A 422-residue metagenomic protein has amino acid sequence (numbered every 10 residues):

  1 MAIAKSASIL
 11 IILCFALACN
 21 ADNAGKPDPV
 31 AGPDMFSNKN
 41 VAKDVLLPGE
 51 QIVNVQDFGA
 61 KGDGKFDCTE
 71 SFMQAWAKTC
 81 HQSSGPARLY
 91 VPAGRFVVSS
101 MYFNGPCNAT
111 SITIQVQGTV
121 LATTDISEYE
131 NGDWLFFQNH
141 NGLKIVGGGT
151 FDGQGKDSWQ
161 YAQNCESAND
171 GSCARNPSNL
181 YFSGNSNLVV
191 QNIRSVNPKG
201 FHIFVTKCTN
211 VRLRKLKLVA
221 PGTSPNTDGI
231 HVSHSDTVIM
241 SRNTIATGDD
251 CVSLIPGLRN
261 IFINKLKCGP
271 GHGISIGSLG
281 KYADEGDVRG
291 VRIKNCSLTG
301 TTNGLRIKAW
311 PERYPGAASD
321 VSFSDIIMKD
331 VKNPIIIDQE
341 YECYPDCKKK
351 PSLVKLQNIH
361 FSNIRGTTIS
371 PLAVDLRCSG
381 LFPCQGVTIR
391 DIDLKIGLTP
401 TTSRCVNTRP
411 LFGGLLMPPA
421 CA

Functional and structural regions predicted by a protein language model:
A2-A422: Extracellular/periplasmic carbohydrate-active domains that bind, remodel, or depolymerize complex polysaccharides
